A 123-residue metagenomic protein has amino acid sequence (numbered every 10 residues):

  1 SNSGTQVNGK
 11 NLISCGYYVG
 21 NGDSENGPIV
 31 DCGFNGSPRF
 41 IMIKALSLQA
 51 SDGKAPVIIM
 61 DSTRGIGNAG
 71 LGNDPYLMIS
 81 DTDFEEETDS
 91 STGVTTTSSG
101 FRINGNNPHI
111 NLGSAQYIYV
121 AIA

Functional and structural regions predicted by a protein language model:
S1-A123: Surface-exposed molecular-recognition determinants
